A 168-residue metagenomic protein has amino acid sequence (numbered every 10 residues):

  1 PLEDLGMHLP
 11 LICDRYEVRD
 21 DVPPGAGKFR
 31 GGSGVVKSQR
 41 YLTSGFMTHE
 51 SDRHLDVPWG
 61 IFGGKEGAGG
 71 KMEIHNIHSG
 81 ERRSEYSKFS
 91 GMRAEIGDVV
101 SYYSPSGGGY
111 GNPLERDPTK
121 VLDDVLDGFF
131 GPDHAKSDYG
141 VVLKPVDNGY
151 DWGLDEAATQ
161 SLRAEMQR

Functional and structural regions predicted by a protein language model:
P1-I77: Long, charge-dense accessory insertions within large macromolecular proteins
G25, F89-S90: Short, conserved secondary-structure segments in the cores of folded domains
Q39, G97-D98: Loop/turn positions that initiate beta-strands
H75-E85: Short, structured beta-strand/loop micro-motifs enriched in basic residues and often containing a Trp
L114-R168: Intrinsic disorder at enzyme termini
